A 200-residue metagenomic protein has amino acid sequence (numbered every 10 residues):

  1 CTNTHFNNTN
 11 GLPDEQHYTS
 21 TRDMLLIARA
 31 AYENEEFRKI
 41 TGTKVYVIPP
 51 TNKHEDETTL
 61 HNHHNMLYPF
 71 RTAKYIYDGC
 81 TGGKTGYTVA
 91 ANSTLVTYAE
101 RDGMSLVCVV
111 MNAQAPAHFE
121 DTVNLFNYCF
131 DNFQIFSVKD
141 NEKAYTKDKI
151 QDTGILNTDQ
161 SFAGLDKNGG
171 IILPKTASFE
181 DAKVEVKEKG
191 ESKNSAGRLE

Functional and structural regions predicted by a protein language model:
C1, N10-E200: Domain-terminus/edge residues, biased toward the C-terminal soluble/receptor-binding domains of extracytoplasmic
